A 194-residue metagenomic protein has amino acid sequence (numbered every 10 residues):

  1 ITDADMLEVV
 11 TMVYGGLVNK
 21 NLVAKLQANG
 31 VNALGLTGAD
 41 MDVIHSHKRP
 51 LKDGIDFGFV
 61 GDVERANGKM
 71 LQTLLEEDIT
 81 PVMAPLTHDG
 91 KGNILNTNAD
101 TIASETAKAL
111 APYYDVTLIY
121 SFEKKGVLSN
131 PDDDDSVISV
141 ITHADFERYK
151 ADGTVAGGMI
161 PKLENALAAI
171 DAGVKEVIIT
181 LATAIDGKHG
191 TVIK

Functional and structural regions predicted by a protein language model:
I1-K194: C-terminal catalytic "cap/lid" subdomain
